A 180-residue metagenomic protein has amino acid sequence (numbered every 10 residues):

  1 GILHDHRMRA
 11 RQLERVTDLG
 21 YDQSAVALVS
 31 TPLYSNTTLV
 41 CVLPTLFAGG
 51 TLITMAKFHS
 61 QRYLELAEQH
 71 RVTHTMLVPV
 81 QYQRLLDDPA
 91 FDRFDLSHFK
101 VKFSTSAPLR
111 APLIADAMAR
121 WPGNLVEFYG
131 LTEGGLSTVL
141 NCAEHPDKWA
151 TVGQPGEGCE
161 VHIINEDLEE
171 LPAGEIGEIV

Functional and structural regions predicted by a protein language model:
G1-L3, V29, G50-K57, V126: Short beta-strand->loop structural element characteristic of the AMP-binding/adenylate-forming
G1-R11: Conserved AMP-binding A3 loop
A10-V26, Y34-H74, D88, E160: Conserved AMP-binding/adenylation subdomain of ANL enzymes
Q23-A25, F99, P122, I176: Phosphate-coordination loops involved in phosphoryl transfer and adenosine-cofactor binding
S30-S35, A107: Conserved AMP-binding
F47-G50, Q69-L77, L86-D147, E160 (+1 more regions): Gly/Ser/Thr-rich phosphate-binding loop
A150-G156, E170: Short Gly/Pro-enriched turn/cap motifs at secondary-structure boundaries
H162-V180: Conserved beta-loop-beta connector loops within the AMP-binding
